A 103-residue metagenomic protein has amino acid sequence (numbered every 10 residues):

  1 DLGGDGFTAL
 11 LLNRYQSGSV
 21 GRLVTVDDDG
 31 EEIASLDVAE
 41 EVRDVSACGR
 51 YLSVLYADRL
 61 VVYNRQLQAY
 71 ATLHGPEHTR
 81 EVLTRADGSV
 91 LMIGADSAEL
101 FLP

Functional and structural regions predicted by a protein language model:
D1-D5, D37-R50, P76-S89: Repeated scaffold domains used in trafficking and secretory/extracellular systems, primarily beta-propellers
D1-Y15: Extracytoplasmic beta-rich ectodomain segments of secreted or membrane-anchored proteins
G4-F7, E31, R50, A95: Intrinsically disordered, low-complexity regions
L10-L12, V54, M92: Residue position within the beta-strands of beta-propeller blades
S17-V38, D58-P76, S97-P103: Surface-exposed loop/turn elements that mediate protein-protein interactions on large endomembrane-trafficking
S19, C48-G49, Y56-D58, A86-D87 (+1 more regions): Short loop/turn segments that connect beta-strands within the blades of beta-propeller domains, predominantly WD40
V45, L52-L55, V62-Y63: Structural recognition of beta-strand segments within beta-rich domains
E81-P103: Hydrophobic, glycine-enriched assembly/anchoring segments
